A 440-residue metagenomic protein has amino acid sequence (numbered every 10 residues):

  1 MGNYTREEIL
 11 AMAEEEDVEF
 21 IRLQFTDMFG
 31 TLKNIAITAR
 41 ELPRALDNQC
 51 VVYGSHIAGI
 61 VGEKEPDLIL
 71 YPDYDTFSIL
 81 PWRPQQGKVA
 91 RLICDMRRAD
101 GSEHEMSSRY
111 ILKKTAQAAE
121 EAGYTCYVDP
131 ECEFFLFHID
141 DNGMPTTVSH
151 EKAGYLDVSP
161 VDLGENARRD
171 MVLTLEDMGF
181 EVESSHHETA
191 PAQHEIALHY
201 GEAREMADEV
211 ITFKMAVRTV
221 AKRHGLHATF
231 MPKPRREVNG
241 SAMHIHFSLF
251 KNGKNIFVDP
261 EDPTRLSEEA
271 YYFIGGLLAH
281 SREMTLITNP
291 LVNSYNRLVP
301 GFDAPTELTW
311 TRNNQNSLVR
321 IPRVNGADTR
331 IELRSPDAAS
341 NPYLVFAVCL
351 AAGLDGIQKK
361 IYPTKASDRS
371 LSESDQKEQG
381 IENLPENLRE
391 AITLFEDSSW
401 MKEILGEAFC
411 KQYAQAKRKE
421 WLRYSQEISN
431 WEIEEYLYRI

Functional and structural regions predicted by a protein language model:
M1-S184, M206, L226, Q379-I440: ATP/Mg2+-dependent ligation/transfer catalytic cores
N3, R109, V128, E165 (+10 more regions): Conserved structured core elements
D27, R97-E103, P160, Y200-M206 (+4 more regions): A generic structural motif
N48, T212, T219-K222, L226-H227 (+1 more regions): Catalytic-core signal marking the mid-to-C-terminal active-site face
P81-K88, T125-Y127, S185-A190, V238 (+2 more regions): Short glycine/proline-enriched loop/turn "hinge" motifs that connect secondary-structure elements and lie
Y127-H138, T147, M178-L198, A228-H246 (+1 more regions): Core alpha/beta catalytic barrel or barrel-like domain that forms the active/cofactor pocket in diverse metabolic
V148-V158, P191-M206, R235-G240, N252-F257: Active-site-proximal beta-alpha loop/turn segments in soluble metabolic enzymes
M206-E209, R218, G225-P234: Gly/Pro-rich turn-and-neighbor structural signature
